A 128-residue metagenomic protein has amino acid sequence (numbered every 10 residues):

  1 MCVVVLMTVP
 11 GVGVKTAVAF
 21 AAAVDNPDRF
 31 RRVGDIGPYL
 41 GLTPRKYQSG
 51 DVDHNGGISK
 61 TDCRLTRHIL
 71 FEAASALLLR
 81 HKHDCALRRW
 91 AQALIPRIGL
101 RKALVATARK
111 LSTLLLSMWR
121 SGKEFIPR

Functional and structural regions predicted by a protein language model:
M1-R128: A detector of single, family-specific signature residues that are central to catalytic or substrate-handling motifs
